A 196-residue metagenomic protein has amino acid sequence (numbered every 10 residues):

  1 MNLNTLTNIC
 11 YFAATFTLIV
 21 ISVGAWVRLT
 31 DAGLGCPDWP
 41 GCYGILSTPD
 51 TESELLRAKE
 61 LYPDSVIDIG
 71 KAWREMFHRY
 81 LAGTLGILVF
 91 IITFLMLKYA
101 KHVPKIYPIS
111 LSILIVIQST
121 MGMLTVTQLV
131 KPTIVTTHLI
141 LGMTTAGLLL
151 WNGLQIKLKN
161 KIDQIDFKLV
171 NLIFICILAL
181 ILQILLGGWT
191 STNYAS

Functional and structural regions predicted by a protein language model:
N2-L3, L97-I106, L158-L169: Membrane-interface helix-boundary motifs at transmembrane edges
L6-P40, L178-W189: N-terminal signal-anchor transmembrane alpha helix
T7-C10, H102-S112, L169-I173: Membrane-interfacial loop-to-transmembrane alpha-helix junctions, especially the N-terminal start
A14, F77-T93: Hydrophobic alpha-helical transmembrane segments
S22-R28, V116-V130, I181-S196: C-terminal ends of transmembrane alpha-helices and the immediately adjacent extracellular/lumenal or cytosolic loop
L29-E75, S196: Extracytosolic (periplasmic/ER-lumenal) interhelical loops and adjacent juxtamembrane/interface segments of multi-pass
L85-I91, G142-K157: Hydrophobic cores of alpha-helical transmembrane segments in multi-pass inner/ER membrane proteins, independent
Q128-L141: Non-cytosolic membrane-interface motifs at loop->transmembrane helix junctions
